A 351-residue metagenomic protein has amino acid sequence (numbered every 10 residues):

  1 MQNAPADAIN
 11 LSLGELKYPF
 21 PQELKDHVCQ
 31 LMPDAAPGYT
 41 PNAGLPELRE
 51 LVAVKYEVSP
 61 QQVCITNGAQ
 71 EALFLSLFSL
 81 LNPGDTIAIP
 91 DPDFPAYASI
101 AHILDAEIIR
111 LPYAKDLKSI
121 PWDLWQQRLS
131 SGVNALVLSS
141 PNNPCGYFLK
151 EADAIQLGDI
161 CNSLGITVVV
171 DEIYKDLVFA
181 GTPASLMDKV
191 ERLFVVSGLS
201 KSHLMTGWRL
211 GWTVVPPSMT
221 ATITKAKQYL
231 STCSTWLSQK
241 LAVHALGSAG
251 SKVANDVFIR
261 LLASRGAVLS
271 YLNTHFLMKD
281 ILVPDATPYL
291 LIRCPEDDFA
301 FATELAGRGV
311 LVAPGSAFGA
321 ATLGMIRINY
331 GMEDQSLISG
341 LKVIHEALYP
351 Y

Functional and structural regions predicted by a protein language model:
M1-Q70, L75, A245-S248, L348-Y351: N-terminal small-domain helix-loop-helix segment of the aminotransferase-like
S79-L138: PLP-dependent aminotransferase-like
D85, A106, S163-T167, E191: A short helix->loop->beta-strand "cap" motif at the edges of active sites that frequently abuts
L104, S163-L164, R308, Y351: Helix C-cap/helix->beta junction micro-motif
K115-A180, D188: Active-site phosphate-binding strand-loop segment of PLP-dependent enzymes
E191-I259, Y349: Conserved core segment of the aminotransferase class I/II
V243, I259-L269, D280-R293, T322: Conserved glycine-rich beta-strand-loop-beta hairpin in the small C-terminal domain of fold type I
G307-V312, F318-Y351: PLP-dependent enzyme catalytic core of the Aspartate aminotransferase-like
